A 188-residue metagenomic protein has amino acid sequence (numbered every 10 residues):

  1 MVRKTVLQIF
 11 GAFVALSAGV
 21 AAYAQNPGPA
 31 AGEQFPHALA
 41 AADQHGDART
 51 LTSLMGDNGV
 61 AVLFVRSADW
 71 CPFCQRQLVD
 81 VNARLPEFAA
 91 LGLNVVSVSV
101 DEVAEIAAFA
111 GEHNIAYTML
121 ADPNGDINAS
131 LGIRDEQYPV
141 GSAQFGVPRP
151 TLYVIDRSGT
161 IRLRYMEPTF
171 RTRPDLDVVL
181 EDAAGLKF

Functional and structural regions predicted by a protein language model:
Q8-G19: Bacterial N-terminal signal peptides
Y23-S53: N-terminal "domain-start" segment that seeds a small globular fold
L39, T118, L152-V154: Generic short beta-strand
L54-Q75, V79-V81: Short active-site neighborhood of thiol/selenol oxidoreductases, capturing the structured segment around
Q75-G125: Structural microenvironment flanking redox-active thiols in thiol-disulfide oxidoreductases
A110-R149: Short, internal strand/loop/helix patches that form the active-site neighborhood or redox-interaction surface
A143-F188: Thiol-/selenol-based redox modules, centered on thioredoxin-like and closely related oxidoreductase domains
